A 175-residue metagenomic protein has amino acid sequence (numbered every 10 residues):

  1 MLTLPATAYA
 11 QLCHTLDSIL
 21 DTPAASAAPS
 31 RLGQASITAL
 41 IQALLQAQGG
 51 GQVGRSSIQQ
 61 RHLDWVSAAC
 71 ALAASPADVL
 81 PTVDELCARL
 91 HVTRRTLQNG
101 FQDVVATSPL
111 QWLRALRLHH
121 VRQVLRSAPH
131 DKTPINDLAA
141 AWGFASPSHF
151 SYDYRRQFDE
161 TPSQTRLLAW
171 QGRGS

Functional and structural regions predicted by a protein language model:
M1-A77, T82-D84, A88-R94, V104-S108 (+2 more regions): Alpha-helical bundle regulatory/interaction domains
L86, T96, G100, Q111-W112 (+1 more regions): Aromatic (often tryptophan-rich) hydrophobic motifs at membrane interfaces
H91-V92, Q111-R114, H119, Y152 (+1 more regions): Short alpha-helical segments used as structural interaction elements across diverse proteins
L97, F101, H149-F150, Y154: Short hydrophobic/aromatic patch on the recognition helix
V105, L113-R122, R155-F158: C-terminal flanking helix
A140, Y152, F158: Conserved glycine-rich phosphate/nucleotide-binding loop and adjacent Mg2+-coordinating catalytic segment
